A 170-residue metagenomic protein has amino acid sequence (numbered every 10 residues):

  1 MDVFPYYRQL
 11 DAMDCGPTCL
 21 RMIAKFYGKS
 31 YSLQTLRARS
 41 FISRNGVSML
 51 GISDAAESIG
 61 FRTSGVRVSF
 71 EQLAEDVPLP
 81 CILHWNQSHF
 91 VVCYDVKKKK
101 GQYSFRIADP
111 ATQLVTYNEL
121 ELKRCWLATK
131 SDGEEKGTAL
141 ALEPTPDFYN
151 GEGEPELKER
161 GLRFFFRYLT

Functional and structural regions predicted by a protein language model:
M1-V68, Q72, D76-L79, W85-Q87 (+1 more regions): Cysteine-nucleophile protease catalytic domains, especially the papain-like/related folds used in DUB/UBL proteases
S40-V47, A74-N86, F90-T170: Noncatalytic regulatory segments and standalone regulatory/sensor domains
